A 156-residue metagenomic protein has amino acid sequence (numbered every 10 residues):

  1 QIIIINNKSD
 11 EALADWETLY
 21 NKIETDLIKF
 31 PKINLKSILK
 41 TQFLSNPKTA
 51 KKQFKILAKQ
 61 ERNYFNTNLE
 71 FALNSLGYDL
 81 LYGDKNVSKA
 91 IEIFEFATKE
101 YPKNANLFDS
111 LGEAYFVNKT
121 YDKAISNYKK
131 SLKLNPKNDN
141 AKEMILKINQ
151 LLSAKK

Functional and structural regions predicted by a protein language model:
Q1-K40: Catalytic loop of the DD-peptidase/beta-lactamase superfamily, centered on the K-T-G motif and neighboring
S75, S110, M144-K147: Canonical tetratricopeptide repeat
L81-Y82, F116: Position-specific recognition of the canonical hydrophobic site in helix A of tetratricopeptide repeat
